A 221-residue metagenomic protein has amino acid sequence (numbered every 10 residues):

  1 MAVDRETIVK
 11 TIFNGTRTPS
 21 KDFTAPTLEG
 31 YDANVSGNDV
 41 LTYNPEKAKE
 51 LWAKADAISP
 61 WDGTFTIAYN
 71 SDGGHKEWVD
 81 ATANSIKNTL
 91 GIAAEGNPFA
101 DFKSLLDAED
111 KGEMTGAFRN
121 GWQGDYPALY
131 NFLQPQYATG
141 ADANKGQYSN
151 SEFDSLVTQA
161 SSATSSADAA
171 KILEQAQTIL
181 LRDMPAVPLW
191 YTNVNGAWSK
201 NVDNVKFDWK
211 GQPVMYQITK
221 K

Functional and structural regions predicted by a protein language model:
M1, E6, K10, E46-K54 (+5 more regions): Solvent-exposed, polar/charged alpha-helical surfaces in well-ordered, non-transmembrane soluble domains, broadly
M1-K21, G63-G73, T164-R182: Alpha-helical secondary-structure segments
V3-T7, I12-T16, L28, W52-S59 (+6 more regions): Sec/Tat-exported extracytoplasmic proteins
R5-I8, G15-P19, L28-G30, S71-H75 (+4 more regions): Solvent-exposed loop/turn segments at secondary-structure junctions within structured extracellular/periplasmic domains
V9-K10, A93-L105, N131-S199, K221: Extracytoplasmic/peripheral linker and loop segments enriched in polar/acidic and small residues with frequent Thr/Pro
T18-K54, G74-E77: Structural transition elements
A53-G124, T192: Ligand/substrate-recognition segments at binding pockets and active sites
G196-K221: Long beta-strand-rich cores associated with HINT superfamily self-processing modules
